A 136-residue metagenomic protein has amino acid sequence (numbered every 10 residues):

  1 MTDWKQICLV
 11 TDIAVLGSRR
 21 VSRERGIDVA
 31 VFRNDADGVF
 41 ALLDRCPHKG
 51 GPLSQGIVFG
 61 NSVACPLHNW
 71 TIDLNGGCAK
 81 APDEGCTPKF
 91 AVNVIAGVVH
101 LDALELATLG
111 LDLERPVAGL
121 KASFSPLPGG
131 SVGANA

Functional and structural regions predicted by a protein language model:
M1-G60, F90-A136: N-terminal pre-ligand scaffold of iron-sulfur
D12, G76-C78: Amphipathic alpha-helical interaction segments
V39, C78-A79: Hydrophobic "anchor" residues
C46, C65-H68: Short cysteine clusters
G56-S62, K80-C86: Short linker/helix segments within small regulatory modules
P66, C86, N93-I95: A short, structural micro-pattern
T71-N75: M16/MPP (pitrilysin/insulinase) zinc-metallopeptidase core fold and M16-derived inactive scaffolds
